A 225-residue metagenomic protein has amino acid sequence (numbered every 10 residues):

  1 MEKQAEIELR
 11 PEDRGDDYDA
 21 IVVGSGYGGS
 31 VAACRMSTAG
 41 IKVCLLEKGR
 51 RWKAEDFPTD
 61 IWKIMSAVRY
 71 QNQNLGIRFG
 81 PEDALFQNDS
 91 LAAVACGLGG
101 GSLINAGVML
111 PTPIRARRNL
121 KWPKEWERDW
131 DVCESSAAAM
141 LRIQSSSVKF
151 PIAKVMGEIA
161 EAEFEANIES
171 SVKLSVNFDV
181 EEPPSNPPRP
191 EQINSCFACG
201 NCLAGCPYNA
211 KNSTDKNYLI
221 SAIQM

Functional and structural regions predicted by a protein language model:
M1-L120, K124-R128: N-terminal glycine-rich phosphate/pyrophosphate-binding loop and immediately adjacent elements
P123-M225: Conserved redox-cofactor binding core of oxidoreductases
